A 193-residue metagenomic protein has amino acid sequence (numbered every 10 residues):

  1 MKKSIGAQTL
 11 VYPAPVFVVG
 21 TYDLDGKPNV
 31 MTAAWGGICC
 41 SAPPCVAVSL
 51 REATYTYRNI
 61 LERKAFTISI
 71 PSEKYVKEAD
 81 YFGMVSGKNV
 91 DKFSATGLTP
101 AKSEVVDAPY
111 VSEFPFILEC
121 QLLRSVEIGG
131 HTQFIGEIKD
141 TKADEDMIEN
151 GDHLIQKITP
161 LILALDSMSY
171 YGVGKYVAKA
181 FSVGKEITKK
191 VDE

Functional and structural regions predicted by a protein language model:
M1-E193: Basic, polyanion-binding surface patches
